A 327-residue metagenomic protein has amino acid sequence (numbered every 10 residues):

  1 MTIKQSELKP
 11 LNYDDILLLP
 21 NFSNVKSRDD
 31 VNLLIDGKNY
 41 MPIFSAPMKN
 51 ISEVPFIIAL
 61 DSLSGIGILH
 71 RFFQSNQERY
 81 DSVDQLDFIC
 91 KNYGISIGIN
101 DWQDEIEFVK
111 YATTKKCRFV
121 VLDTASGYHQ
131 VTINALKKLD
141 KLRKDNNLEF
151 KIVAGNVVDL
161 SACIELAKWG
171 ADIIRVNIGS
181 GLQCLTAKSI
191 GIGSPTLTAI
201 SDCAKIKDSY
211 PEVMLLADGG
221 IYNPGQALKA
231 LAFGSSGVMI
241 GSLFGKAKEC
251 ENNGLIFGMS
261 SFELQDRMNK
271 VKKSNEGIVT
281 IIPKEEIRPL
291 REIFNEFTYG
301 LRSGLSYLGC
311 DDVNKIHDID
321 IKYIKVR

Functional and structural regions predicted by a protein language model:
M1-K26, G191-A217, I221-R327: Alpha/beta catalytic cores of nucleotide-metabolism and tRNA/nucleoside-modifying enzymes
M1-S6, D30-D36, D81-L86: Intrinsically disordered, low-complexity boundary segments flanking structured domains
I3, S52-I66, R71-D218, Y222-M259 (+1 more regions): Alpha/beta enzyme core
K9, D14, N39-I43, K91: A generic secondary-structure signal marking the coil-to-beta-strand transition
L17-L19, A46, S96: Residues in well-ordered beta-strands of folded domains
N21-P55: Active-site-flanking structural segment that lines cofactor/substrate pockets
V31-I35, Q85, Y111-T113, V176-G181 (+2 more regions): Short amphipathic alpha-helical segments, especially helix-boundary/capping motifs
